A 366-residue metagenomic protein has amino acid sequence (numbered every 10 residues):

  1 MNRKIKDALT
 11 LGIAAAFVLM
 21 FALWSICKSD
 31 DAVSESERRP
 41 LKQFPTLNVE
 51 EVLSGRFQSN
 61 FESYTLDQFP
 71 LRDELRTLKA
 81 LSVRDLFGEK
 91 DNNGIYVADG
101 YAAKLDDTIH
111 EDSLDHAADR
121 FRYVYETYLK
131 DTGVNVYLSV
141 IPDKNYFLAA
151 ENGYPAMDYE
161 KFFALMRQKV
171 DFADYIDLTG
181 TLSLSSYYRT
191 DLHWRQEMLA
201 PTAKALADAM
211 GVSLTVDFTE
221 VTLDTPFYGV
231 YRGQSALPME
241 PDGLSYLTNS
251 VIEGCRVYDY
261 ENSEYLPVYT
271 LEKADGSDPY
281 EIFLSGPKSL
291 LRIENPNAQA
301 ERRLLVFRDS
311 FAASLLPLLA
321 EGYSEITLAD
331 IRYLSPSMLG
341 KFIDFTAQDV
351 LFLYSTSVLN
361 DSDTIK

Functional and structural regions predicted by a protein language model:
M1-K366: Extracellular glycan-modifying ectodomains
